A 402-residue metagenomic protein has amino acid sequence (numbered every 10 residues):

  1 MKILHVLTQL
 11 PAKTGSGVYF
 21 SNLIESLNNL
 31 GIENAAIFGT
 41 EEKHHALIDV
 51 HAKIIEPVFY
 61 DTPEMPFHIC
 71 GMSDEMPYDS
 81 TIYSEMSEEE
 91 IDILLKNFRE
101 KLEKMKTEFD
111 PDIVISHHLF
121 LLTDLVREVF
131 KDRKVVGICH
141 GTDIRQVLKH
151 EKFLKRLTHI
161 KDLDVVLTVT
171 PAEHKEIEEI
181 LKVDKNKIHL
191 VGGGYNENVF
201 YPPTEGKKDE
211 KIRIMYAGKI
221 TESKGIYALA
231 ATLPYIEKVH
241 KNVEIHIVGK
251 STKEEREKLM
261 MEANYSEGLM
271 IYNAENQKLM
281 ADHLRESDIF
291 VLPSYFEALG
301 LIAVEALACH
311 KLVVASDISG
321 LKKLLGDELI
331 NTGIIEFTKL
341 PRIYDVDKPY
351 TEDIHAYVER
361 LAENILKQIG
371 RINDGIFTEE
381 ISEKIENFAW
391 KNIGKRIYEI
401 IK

Functional and structural regions predicted by a protein language model:
G15, Y350-E363, K367-E399: A charged, aromatic-enriched C-terminal amphipathic alpha-helix characteristic of glycosyltransferases across folds
V18, I212, T221-Y235: A conserved mid-protein helix/loop that constitutes part of the nucleotide-sugar donor-binding site
I32, D49, V147-H150, N186-K187 (+1 more regions): Acidic anion/phosphate-binding donor-loop and adjacent secondary structure in glycosyltransferase catalytic cores
E41-M105: A conserved catalytic-core segment of Leloir-type glycosyltransferases
G137, R156-P202, E336: Donor nucleotide-sugar binding/catalytic pocket of nucleotide-sugar-dependent glycosyltransferases
H246, E257-K278: Nucleotide-activated donor-binding/catalytic signature segment of Leloir-type glycosyltransferases, i.e., the conserved
Y295: Aromatic "clamp/platform" in nucleotide-sugar-dependent glycosyltransferases that forms part of the donor/acceptor
L312-A315, L325-G326, T332-E336: Short hydrophobic beta-strand element within catalytic cores of glycosyltransferases and related nucleotide-activated
